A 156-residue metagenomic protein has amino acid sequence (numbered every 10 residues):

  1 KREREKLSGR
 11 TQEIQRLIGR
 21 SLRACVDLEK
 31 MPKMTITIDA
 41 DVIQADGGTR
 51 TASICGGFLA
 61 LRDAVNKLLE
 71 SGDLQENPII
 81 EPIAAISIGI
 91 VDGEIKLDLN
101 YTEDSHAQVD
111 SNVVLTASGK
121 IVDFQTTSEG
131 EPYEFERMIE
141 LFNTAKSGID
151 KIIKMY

Functional and structural regions predicted by a protein language model:
K1-Y156: Polyanion-binding surfaces on beta-sheet-dominated domains and ring/shell assemblies
